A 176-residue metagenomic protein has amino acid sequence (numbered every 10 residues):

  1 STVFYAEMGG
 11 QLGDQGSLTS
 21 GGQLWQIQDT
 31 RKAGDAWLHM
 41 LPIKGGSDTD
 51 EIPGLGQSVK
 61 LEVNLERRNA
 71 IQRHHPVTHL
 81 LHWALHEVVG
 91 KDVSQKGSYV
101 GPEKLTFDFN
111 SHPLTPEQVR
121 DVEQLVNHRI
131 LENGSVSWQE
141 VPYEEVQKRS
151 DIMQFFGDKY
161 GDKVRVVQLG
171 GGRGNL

Functional and structural regions predicted by a protein language model:
S1-L176: A glycine- and charged-residue-rich anion-binding loop/surface
